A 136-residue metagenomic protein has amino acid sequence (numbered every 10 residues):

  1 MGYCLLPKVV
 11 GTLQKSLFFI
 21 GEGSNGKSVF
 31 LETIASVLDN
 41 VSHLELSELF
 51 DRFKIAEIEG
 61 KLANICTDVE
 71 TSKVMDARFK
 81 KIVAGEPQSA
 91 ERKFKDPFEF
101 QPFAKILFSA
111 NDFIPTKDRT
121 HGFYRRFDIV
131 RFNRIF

Functional and structural regions predicted by a protein language model:
M1-G60, D128-V130: P-loop NTPase catalytic core of nucleic-acid-dependent motor ATPases
Q14, F18, N25-T33, T71-R78 (+3 more regions): Generic recognition of stable, solvent-exposed alpha-helical segments in well-folded globular domains
F18, N64-I65, K105-F108, D128-R131: Structured core elements
G21, E45-E48, D68, R92-F94 (+2 more regions): Active-site proximal loops enriched in glycine and acidic residues that flank catalytic Cys/His/Asp and coordinate
V41-L44, K54-A104: Conserved nucleotide-sensing/catalytic segment adjacent to the nucleotide-binding pocket in NTP-handling enzymes
E70-T71, N111-P115, N133-F136: Conserved nucleotide-binding/hydrolysis micro-motifs of P-loop NTPases
P102-K117: Catalytic nucleotidyl-transfer cores of nucleotide-processing enzymes
R119-F136: A short helix-turn-beta junction within AAA+ P-loop NTPase domains corresponding to the substrate/partner-engaging
